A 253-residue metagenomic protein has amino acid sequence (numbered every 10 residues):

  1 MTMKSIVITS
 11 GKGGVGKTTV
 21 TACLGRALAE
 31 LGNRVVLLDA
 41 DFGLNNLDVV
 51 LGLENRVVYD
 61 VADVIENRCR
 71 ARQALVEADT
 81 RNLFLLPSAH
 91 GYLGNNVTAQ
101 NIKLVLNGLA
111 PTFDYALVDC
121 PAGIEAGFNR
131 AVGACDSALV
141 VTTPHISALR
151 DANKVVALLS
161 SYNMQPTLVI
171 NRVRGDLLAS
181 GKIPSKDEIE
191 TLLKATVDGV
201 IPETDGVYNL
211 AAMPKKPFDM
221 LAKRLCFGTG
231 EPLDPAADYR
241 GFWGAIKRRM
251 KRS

Functional and structural regions predicted by a protein language model:
T2-A40: Walker A/P-loop phosphate-binding motif and the immediately C-terminal alpha-helix
A29, V132, S160: Gly/Ala-rich phosphate-binding loop of Rossmann-like dinucleotide-binding domains, activating on the conserved
L37, V118, V140, L168-I170: Structural beta-sheet core signal
L37-P111, V207-A211: P-loop/Walker-type NTP enzyme "switch/lid" segment
F42-L44, G91-Y92, G123, H145-I146 (+2 more regions): Conserved nucleotide-binding/hydrolysis micro-motifs of P-loop NTPases
E125-I146: Inter-motif core of Ras-like GTPase G domains
L149-Q165: Conserved C-terminal guanine-recognition region of P-loop GTPase G domains, centered on the G4
S161-S253: C-terminal lobe/tail of nucleotide-utilizing enzymes
